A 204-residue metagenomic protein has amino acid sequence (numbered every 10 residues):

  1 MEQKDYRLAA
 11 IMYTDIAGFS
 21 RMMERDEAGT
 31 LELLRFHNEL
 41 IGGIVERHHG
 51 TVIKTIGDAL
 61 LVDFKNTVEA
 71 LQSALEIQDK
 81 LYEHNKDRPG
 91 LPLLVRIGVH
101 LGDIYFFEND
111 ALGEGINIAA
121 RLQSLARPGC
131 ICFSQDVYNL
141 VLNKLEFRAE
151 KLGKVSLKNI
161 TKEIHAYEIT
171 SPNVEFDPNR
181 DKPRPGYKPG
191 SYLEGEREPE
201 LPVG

Functional and structural regions predicted by a protein language model:
M1-Q3, I169-G204: Intrinsically disordered or compositionally simple regulatory linkers and C-terminal tails in signal-transduction
M1-S73, D79-K80: Catalytic NTP-binding/metal-coordinating core of nucleotidyl cyclase/transferase enzymes
F19, F106, V174-F176: Short, acidic Gly/Pro/Ser/Thr-rich loop/turn segments
G42-V45, A126-I131, K162-H165, D181 (+1 more regions): Short C-terminal domain-edge/linker segments immediately following a structured domain
T51, E83, P92, R184-G186: Juxtamembrane/interface motifs at transmembrane-helix termini
L61-S171: Catalytic beta-strand-to-alpha-helix segment of the class III nucleotidyl cyclase homology domain
